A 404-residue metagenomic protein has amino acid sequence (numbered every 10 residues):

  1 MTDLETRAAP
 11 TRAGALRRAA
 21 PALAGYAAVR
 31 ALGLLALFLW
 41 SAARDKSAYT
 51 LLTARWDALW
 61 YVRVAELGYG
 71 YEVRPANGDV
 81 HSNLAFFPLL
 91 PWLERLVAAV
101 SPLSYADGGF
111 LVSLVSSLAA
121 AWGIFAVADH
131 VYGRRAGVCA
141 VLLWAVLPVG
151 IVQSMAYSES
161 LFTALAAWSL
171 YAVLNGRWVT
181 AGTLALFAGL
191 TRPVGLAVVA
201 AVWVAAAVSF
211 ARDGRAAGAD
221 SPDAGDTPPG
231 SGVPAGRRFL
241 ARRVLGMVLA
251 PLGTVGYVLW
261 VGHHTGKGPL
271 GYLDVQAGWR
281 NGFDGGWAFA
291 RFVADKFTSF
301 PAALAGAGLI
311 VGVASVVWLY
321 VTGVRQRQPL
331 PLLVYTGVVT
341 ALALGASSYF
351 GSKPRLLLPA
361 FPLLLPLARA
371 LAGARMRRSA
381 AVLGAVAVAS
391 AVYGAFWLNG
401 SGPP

Functional and structural regions predicted by a protein language model:
V29-A48, T53, V199-T336, G394: Membrane-lumen/periplasm interface segments of specific transmembrane helices in polyprenyl phosphate-linked
W56-G70, D79-P102, D284-A290: Short hydrophobic/aromatic helix or loop-helix immediately within or flanking a transmembrane segment in polytopic
P88, W92, V100-A119, A302-L309: Loop-to-helix entry region of an early transmembrane alpha helix in multi-pass inner-membrane enzymes
D107, F125-V146, A164, T180 (+2 more regions): Transmembrane-helix signature of polytopic, membrane-embedded enzymes that assemble or transfer cell-envelope glycans
L111-V131, A314-V321: Transmembrane-helix motifs of polytopic, lipid-linked glycan transferases
G123-A126, L143-V146, L161-T180, V199 (+2 more regions): Specific aromatic-rich, kink-prone transmembrane helix
A145, A166-Y171, V179-A207, L249-G253 (+1 more regions): Membrane-interface alpha helices of multi-pass inner-membrane proteins
M155-L161, K353-P354: Short acidic/glycine- and proline-prone juxtamembrane loop motifs at membrane-interface regions of multi-pass membrane
